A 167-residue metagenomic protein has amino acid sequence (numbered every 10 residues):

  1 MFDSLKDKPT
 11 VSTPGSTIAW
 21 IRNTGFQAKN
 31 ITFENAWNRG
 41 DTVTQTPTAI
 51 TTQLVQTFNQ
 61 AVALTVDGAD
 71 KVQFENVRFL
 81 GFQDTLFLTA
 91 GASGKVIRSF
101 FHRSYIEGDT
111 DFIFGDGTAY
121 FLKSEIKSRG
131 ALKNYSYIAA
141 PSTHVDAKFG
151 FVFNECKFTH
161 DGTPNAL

Functional and structural regions predicted by a protein language model:
M1-L167: Sequence-level preference for short, compositionally simple segments enriched in small aliphatic or small polar residues
